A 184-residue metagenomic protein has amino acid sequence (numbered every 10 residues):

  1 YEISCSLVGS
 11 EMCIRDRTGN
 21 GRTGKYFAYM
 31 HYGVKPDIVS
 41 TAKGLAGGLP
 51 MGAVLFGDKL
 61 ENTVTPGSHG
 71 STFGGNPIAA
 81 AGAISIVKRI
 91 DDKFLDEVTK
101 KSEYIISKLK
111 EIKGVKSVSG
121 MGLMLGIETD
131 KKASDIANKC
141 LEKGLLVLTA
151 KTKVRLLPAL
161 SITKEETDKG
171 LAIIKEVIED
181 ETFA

Functional and structural regions predicted by a protein language model:
Y1-G9, C13-I14: Single conserved hydrophobic/aromatic residue that forms the stacking wall/gate of nucleotide- or nucleobase-binding
I14, V39, G52-A53, N76 (+5 more regions): Buried hydrophobic positions in well-ordered alpha/beta secondary-structure cores of metabolic enzymes
R17-K25, M30-G33, K43-L45, G57 (+2 more regions): Claisen-condensing/thiolase-fold acyl-transfer catalytic domains that form or cleave C-C bonds in fatty acid
H31-T63, G75-A80: Active-site PLP attachment segment
K59, I78-D96, I112-K113, I162-E165: Amphipathic alpha-helix from the class-I
I90-D92, K100, A159-A184: PLP-dependent enzyme catalytic core of the Aspartate aminotransferase-like
D91-K143: Conserved PLP-dependent catalytic core of the aminotransferase class-I/II
M124-A172: Conserved C-terminal alpha-helix-loop-beta "cap" of PLP-dependent enzymes that closes/shapes the active-site mouth
